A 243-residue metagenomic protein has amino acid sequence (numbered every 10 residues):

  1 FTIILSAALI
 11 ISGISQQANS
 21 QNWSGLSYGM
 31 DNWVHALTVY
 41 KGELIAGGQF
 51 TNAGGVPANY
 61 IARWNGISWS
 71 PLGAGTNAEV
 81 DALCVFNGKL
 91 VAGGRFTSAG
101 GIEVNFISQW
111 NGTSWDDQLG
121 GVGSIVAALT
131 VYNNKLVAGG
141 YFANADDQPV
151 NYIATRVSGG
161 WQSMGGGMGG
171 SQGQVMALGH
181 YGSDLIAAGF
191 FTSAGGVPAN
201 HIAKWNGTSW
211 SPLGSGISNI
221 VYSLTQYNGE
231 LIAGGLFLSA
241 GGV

Functional and structural regions predicted by a protein language model:
F1-V243: Extracytoplasmic surface signature
